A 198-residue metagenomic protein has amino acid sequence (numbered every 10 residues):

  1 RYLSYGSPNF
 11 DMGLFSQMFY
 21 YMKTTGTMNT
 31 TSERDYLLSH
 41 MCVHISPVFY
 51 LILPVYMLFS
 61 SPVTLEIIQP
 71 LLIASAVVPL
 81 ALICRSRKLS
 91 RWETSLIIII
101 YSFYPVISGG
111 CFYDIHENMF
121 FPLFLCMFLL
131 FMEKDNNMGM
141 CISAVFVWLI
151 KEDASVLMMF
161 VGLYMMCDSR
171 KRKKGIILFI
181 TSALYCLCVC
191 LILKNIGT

Functional and structural regions predicted by a protein language model:
R1-M12, C188-T198: Helix-to-loop transition at the C-terminal end of transmembrane segments
D11-S39, P47: Extracytosolic helix-loop segments that constitute the early lumenal/periplasmic catalytic or substrate-binding loops
T24, S39, V43-I68, R91: Juxtamembrane segments of multi-pass membrane glycosylation machinery that transfer sugars from lipid-linked donors
V63-K88: Transmembrane-helix motifs of polytopic, lipid-linked glycan transferases
I67-A74, L96-M132, F146-M158: Multi-pass, polyprenyl lipid-linked donor-dependent membrane glycosyltransferases
S86-K88, F120, L125-M140, M166-R170: Membrane-interface transmembrane helices that cradle and orient dolichyl/undecaprenyl
I100-Y101, L125, I180-L191: Hydrophobic core of alpha-helical transmembrane segments in multi-pass integral membrane proteins
L157-L184: Perimembrane helix-loop-helix junctions
